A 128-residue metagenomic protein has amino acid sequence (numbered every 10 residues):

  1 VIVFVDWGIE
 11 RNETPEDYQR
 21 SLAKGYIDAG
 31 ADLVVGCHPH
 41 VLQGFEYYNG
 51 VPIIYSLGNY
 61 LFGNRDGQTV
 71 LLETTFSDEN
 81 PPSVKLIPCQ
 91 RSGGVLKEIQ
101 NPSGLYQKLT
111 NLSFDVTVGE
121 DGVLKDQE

Functional and structural regions predicted by a protein language model:
V1, K24, E128: Catalytic-site microenvironment of enzymes that process N-acetyl-hexosamine-containing cell-wall polysaccharides
V1, Y48-I53, F76-S83: Beta-strand-turn-beta hairpins that frame and shape the catalytic cleft of phosphate-ester-processing enzymes
V1-T14: Short acidic, glycine-rich surface-loop motifs adjacent to enzyme active sites
F4-W7, P39, L57, L86: A cross-domain feature marking catalytic cores of carbohydrate-active enzymes and several ubiquitous metabolic/repair
P15-L72: Conserved beta-sheet core of the metallophosphoesterase superfamily
L71-E128: A short C-terminal boundary segment appended to hydrolase-like catalytic domains
